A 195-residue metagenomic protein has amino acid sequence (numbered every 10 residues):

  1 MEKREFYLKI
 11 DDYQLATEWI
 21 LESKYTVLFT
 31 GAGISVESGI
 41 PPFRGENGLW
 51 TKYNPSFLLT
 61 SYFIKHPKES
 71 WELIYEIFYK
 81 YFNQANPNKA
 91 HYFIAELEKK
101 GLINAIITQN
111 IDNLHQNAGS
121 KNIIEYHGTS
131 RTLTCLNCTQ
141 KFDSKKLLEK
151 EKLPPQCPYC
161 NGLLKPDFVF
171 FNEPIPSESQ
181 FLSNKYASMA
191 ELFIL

Functional and structural regions predicted by a protein language model:
M1-L195: Conserved catalytic core of sirtuin-type NAD+-dependent deacylases
